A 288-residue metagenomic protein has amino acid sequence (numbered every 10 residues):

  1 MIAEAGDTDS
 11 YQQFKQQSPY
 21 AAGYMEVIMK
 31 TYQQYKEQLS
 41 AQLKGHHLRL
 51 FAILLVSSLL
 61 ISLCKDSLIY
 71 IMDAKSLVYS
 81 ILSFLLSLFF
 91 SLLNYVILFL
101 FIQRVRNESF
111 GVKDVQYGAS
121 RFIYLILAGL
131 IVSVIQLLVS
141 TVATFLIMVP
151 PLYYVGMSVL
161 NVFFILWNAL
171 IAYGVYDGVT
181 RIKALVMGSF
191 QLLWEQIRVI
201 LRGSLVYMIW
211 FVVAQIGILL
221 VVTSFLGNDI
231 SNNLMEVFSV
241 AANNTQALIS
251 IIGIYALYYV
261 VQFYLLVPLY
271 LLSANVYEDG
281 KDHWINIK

Functional and structural regions predicted by a protein language model:
M1-I2, Y11-F14, Y24, I28 (+8 more regions): Extended hydrophobic/Leu-rich segments
M1-K36, K281-K288: Low-complexity, intrinsically disordered extramembrane tails and loops of integral membrane proteins
K30-E37, L48-R106, G129, S133 (+2 more regions): Short, small/hydrophobic-residue-rich motifs at membrane-helix boundaries and re-entrant hairpins of integral membrane
K30-L60, K113-L138, F163-I216, Y270: Interfacial aromatic "cap" segments that immediately flank transmembrane helices in multipass membrane proteins
T31, N107-D114, R181, V237-F238 (+1 more regions): A diffuse structural propensity rather than consistent per-protein peaks
L77-S109, T144-K183, A247-W284: Selective recognition of hydrophobic, aromatic-rich stretches within alpha-helical transmembrane segments of polytopic
